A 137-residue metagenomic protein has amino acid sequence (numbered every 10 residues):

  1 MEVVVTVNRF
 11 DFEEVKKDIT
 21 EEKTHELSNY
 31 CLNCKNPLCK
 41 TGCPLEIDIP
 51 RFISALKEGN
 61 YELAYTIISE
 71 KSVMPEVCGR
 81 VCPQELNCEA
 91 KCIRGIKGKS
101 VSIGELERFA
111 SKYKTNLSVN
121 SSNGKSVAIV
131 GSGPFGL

Functional and structural regions predicted by a protein language model:
M1-N120, S126: Ferredoxin-type iron-sulfur electron-transfer modules and their immediate structural context
V130-L137: Glycine-rich Rossmann-fold phosphate-binding loop(s) that bind the pyrophosphate of adenine dinucleotide cofactors
